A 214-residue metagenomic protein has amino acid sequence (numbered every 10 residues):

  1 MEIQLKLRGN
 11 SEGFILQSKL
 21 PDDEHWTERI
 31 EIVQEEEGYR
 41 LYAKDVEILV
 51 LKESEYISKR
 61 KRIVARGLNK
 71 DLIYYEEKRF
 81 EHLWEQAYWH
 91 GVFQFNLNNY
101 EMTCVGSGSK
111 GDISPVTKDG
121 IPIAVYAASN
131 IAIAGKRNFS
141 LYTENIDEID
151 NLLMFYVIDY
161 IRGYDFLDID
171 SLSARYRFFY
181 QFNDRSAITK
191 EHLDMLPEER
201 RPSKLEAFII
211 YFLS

Functional and structural regions predicted by a protein language model:
M1-E36, A87, V92, N98-S214: Low-complexity or membrane-interfacial segments used for flexible interactions
Y42-Q94: A broadly used, surface-exposed interaction patch
